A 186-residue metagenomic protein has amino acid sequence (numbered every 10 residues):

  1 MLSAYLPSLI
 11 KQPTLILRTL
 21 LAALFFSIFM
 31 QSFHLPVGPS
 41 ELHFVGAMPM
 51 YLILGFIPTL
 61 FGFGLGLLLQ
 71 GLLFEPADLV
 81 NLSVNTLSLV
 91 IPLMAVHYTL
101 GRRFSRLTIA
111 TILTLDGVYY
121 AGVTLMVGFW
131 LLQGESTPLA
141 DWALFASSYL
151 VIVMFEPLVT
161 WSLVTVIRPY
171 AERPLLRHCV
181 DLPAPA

Functional and structural regions predicted by a protein language model:
M1-P49: Hydrophobic transmembrane alpha-helices
M1-Y5, L17, L72, D78 (+1 more regions): Short helix-perturbing small/polar motifs within transmembrane alpha-helices
L2-L6, S32-P39, L69-L79, W130-L139 (+1 more regions): Transmembrane helix-loop junctions in multi-pass membrane proteins
P7-Q12, Y51-G62, R102-R106: Membrane-helix interface "capping/anchor" motifs
T14-A22, P58-G62, V80, V84 (+4 more regions): Alpha-helical transmembrane segments of integral membrane proteins
T19-S27, T86, V90, M94 (+5 more regions): Alpha-helical transmembrane spans of integral membrane proteins, capturing the lipid-embedded, hydrophobic core of TM
F29-L93: Alpha-helical membrane segments and adjacent membrane-interface helices in multi-pass membrane proteins
L35-P36, T99-A186: Membrane-embedded alpha-helical hairpins and interfacial helices in multi-pass inner-membrane proteins
